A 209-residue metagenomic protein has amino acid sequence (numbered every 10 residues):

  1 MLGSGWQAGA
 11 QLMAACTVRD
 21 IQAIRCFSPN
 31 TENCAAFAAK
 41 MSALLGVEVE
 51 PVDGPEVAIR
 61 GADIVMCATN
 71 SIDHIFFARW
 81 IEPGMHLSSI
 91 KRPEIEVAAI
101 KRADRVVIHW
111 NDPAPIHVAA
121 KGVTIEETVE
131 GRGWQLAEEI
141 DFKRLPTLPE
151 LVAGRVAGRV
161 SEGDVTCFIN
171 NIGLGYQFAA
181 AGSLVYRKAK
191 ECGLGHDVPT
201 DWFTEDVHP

Functional and structural regions predicted by a protein language model:
M1, F27, F168: Active-site-adjacent beta-strand anchor residues
G3-G5: Glycine-rich Rossmann-fold phosphate-binding loop(s) that bind the pyrophosphate of adenine dinucleotide cofactors
A8-G9: N-terminal Rossmann-fold NAD(P) dinucleotide-binding loop
T17-L44: NAD(P)-binding Rossmann-fold cofactor-contacting core
A23-R25, E50, T166: A structural signal for isolated positions on well-ordered beta-strands in alpha/beta enzyme cores
G46-W134: Rossmann-like adenosine-cofactor binding region
I100-H208: Adenosine-phosphate binding glycine-rich loop
